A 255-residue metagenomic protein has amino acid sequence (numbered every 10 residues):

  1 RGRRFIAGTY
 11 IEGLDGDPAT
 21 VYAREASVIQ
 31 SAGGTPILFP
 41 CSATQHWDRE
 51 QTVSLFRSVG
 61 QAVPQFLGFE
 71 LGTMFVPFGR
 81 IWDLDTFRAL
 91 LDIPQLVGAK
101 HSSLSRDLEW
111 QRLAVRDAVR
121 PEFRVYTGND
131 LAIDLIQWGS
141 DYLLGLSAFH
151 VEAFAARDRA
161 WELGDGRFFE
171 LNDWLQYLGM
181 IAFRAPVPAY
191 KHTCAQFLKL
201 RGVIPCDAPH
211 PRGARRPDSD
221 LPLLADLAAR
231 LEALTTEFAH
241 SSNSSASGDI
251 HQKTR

Functional and structural regions predicted by a protein language model:
R1, D17-A19, D48, W82-T86 (+4 more regions): General structural signal for secondary-structure boundaries
R1, V28, A32, S58 (+5 more regions): Alpha-helical structural signal in soluble globular domains
R1-G79: Active-site beta->alpha loop and helix N-cap motifs at the rims of alpha/beta catalytic domains
A19-A23, S27, S31, E50 (+4 more regions): Polar/charged alpha-helical tracts
A26, A132, A195: Short glycine-/small-residue-rich flexible loop motifs, especially phosphate/cofactor-binding loops
F56, F87, C194: Generic structural marker for isolated residues within well-ordered, non-membrane alpha-helices of soluble domains
L67-V187: Catalytic alpha/beta core domains of metabolic enzymes, predominantly
I136-R255: Structured C-terminal cap/extension of enzyme domains
